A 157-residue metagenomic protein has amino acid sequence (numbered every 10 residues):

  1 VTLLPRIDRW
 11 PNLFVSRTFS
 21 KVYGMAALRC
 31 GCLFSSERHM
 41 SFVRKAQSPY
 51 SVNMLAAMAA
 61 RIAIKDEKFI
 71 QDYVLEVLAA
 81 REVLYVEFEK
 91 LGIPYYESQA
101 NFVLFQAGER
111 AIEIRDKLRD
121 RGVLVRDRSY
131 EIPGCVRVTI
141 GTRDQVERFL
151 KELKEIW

Functional and structural regions predicted by a protein language model:
V1-L4, Y23: Conserved PLP phosphate-binding loop immediately N-terminal to the Schiff-base lysine helix in PLP-dependent enzymes
P5-L13: Nucleotide-activated donor-binding/catalytic signature segment of Leloir-type glycosyltransferases, i.e., the conserved
I7, V43-Q47, V74, F88 (+3 more regions): Short, flexible helix/strand-to-coil boundary loops that buttress conserved ligand/catalytic motifs in alpha/beta
N12-F88, I93-Y96: PLP-dependent aminotransferase class I/II
A27, Q99-A100, E131-G134: Short acidic/glycine-enriched loop/turn segments that link adjacent beta-strands
F34, L104-Q106, T139-G141: Short hydrophobic/aromatic beta-strand micro-patches that form the beta-sheet surface supporting nucleotide- or nucleic
V77-L78, E82, V86-R121: Conserved PLP-binding catalytic core of the aspartate aminotransferase-like
D116-L124, S129-W157: PLP-dependent enzyme catalytic core of the Aspartate aminotransferase-like
